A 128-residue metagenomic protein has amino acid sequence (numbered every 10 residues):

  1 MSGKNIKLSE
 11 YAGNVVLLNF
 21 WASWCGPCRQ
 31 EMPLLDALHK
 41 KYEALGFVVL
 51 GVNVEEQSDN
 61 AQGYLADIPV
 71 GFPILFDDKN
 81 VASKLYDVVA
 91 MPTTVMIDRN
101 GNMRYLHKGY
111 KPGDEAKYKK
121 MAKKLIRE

Functional and structural regions predicted by a protein language model:
M1, I126-E128: Short, solvent-exposed mixed-charge patches
M1-V16, Y42: A short beta-strand-turn-helix
Y11-N14, A44, V70-G71, V88: Active-site acidic short loop of glycosyltransferases
A12, F20-A37: Conserved redox-active cysteine motifs that mediate thiol-disulfide chemistry, especially di-cysteine Cys-X(1-2)-Cys
L17-L18, V49, T94: Hydrophobic beta-strand anchors of alpha/beta hydrolase catalytic cores
N19, G51-N53, L106-K108: Soluble periplasmic/extracytoplasmic beta-strand elements of cell-envelope proteins
R29-I68, D78-L85, K120: Structural microenvironment flanking redox-active thiols in thiol-disulfide oxidoreductases
G63-G71, D77-K124: Thiol/disulfide oxidoreductase modules built on the thioredoxin-like
